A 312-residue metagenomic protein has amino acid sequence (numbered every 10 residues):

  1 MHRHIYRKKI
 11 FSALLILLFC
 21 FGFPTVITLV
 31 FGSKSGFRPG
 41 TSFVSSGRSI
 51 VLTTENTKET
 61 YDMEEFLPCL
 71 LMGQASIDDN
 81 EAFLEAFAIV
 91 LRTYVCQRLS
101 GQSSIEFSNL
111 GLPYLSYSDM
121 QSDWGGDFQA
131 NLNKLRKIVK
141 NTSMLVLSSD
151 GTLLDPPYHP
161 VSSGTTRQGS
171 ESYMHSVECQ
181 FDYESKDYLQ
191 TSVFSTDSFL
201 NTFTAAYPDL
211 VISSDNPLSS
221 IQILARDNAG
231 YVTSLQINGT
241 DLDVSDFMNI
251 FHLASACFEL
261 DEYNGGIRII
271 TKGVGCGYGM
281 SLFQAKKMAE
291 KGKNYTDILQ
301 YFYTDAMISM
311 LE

Functional and structural regions predicted by a protein language model:
M1-E312: Conserved, single-site charged/polar hotspot
